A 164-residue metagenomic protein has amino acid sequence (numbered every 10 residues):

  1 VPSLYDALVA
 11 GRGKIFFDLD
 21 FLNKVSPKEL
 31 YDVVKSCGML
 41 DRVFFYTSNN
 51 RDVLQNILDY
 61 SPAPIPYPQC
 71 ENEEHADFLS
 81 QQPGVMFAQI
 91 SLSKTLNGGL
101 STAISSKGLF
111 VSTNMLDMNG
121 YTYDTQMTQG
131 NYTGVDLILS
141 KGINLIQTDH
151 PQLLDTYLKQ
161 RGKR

Functional and structural regions predicted by a protein language model:
V1-E73: Metal-dependent phosphodiesterase/phospholipase catalytic core, i.e., the His/Asp/Glu-rich active-site region
Q69-C70, A76-R164: C-terminal active-site rim and adjoining tail of enzyme catalytic domains
